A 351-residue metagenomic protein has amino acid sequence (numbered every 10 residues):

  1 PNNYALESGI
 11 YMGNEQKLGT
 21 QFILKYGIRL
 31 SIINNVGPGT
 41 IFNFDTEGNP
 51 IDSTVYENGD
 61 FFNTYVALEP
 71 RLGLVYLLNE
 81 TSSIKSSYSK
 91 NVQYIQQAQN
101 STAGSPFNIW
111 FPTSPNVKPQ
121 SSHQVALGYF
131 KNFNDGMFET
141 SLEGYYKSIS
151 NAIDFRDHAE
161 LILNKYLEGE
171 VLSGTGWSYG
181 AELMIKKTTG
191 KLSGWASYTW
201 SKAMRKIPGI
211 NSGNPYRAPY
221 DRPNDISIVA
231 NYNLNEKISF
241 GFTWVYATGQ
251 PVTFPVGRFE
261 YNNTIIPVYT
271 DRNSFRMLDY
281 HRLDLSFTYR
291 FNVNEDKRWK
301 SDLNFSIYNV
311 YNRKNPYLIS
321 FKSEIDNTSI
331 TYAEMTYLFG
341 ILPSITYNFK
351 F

Functional and structural regions predicted by a protein language model:
P1-N3, E7-G9, P112-K118, Q124 (+4 more regions): Outer membrane beta-barrel strand-and-loop segments of large Gram-negative receptors, especially TonB-dependent
P1-S83, Y94, S105, I210: Signature of Gram-negative outer-membrane beta-barrel scaffolds
M12-K17, F22, V66, L74-L77 (+8 more regions): Residue-level signature of outer-membrane beta-barrel architecture
L18-Q21, T81, N134-F138, K191 (+2 more regions): Short loop/turn motifs that connect adjacent beta-strands in outer-membrane beta-barrel proteins
Y26-I32, S86-K90, N108, Y129 (+4 more regions): Transmembrane beta-barrel strands of outer-membrane/channel proteins
N34-G48, Y76, E80-Q124, G144-E168 (+2 more regions): Surface-exposed extracellular loop regions of Gram-negative outer-membrane beta-barrel proteins, predominantly
V92, K237, Y246-N262, L278 (+2 more regions): C-terminal beta-signal and adjacent terminal beta-strands/loops of Gram-negative outer-membrane beta-barrel proteins
Y145-S148, L167-V256, N348: Gram-negative outer-membrane beta-barrel transporters
